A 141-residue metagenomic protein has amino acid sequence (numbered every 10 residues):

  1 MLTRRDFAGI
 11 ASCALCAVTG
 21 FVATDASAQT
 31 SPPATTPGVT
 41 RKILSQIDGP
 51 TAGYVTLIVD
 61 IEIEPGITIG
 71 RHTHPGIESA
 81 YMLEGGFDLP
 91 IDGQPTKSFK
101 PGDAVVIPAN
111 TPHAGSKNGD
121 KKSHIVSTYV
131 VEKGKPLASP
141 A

Functional and structural regions predicted by a protein language model:
M1-V18, V22: N-terminal secretory signal peptides and thylakoid transit peptides that target proteins across membranes
A26-A28: Boundary at the C-terminal end of the N-terminal hydrophobic targeting segment
T36-G70, T128: A short glycine-rich, His/Asp/Glu-containing loop-to-beta-strand
T68-G70, D88, V105, A109-G115: Histidine-centered metal-chelating micro-motifs
G76-D92: Glycine- and acidic-residue-biased ligand/ion/polar-headgroup-sensing regions
Q94-A109: Short acidic-glycine-tyrosine-enriched beta hairpin
T111-G134: Ligand-binding loop in jelly-roll beta-barrel domains
